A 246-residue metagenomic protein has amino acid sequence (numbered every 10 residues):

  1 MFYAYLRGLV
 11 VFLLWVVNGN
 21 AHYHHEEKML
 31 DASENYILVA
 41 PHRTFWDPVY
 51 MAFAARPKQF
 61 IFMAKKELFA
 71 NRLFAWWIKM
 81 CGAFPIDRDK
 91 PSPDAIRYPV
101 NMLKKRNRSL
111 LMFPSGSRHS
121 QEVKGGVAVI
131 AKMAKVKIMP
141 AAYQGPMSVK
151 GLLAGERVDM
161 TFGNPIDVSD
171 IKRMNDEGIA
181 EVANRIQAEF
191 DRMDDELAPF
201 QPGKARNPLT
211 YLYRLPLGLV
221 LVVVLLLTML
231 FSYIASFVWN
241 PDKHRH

Functional and structural regions predicted by a protein language model:
M1-I37, W46-Y50, A75, M80-G82 (+2 more regions): Membrane-anchoring hydrophobic helices of lipid-metabolizing enzymes
L14, A55, W77-I78, L103 (+1 more regions): A generic structural signal for well-ordered alpha-helical segments
G19, D89-P93, S120: A conditional alpha-helix N-cap/helix-loop micro-motif detector
G19, S33, K58, M80-C81 (+2 more regions): Structured helix-beta-strand junction loops
H24, V39, D87, F113 (+1 more regions): Residue-level detector of conserved, well-ordered beta-strand and adjacent loop positions that form binding/recognition
E27, K66, D87, A142 (+1 more regions): Residues at the C-termini of beta-strands that transition into short coil/loop
D31-K90, Y98: Catalytic core of membrane glycerolipid acyltransferases/transacylases, capturing the structured, soluble-facing
D94-H246: Non-catalytic C-terminal accessory region of glycerolipid acyltransferases and related lyso-lipid remodeling enzymes
